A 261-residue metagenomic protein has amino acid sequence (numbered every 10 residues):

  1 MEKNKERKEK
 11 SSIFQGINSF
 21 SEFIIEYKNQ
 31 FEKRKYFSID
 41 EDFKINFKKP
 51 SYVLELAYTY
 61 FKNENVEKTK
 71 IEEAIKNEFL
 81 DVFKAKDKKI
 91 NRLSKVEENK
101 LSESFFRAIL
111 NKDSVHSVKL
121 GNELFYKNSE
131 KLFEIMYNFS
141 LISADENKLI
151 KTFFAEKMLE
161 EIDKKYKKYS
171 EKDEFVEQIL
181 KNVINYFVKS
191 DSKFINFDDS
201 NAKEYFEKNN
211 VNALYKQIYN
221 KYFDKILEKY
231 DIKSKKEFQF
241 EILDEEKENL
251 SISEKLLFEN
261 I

Functional and structural regions predicted by a protein language model:
M1-N77: N-terminal accessory interaction module
Q15, K86, L93, H116-K119 (+1 more regions): C-terminal alpha-helical interaction modules of replication/initiation AAA+ assemblies
I75-K89: Repeat-mediated protein-protein interaction surfaces in helical alpha-solenoids
R92, S104-F105: A detector of helix-start/N-cap boundary segments at the beginnings of structured domains
V96-L101: Generic helix N-cap/helix-start motif at coil->alpha-helix transitions
F105-S117, L124-S129: Short helix-adjacent coil turns
